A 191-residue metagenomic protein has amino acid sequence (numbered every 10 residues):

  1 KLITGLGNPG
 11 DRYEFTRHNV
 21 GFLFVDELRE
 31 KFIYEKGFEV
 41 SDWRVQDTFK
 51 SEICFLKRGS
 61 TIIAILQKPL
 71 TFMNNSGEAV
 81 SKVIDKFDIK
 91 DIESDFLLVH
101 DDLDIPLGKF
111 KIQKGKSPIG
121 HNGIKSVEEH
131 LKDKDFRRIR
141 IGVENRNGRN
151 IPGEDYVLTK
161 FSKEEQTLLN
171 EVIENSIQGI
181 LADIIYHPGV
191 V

Functional and structural regions predicted by a protein language model:
K1-G115, K125, E129-R140, R146-P152 (+2 more regions): Nucleotide and nucleotide-moiety/phosphate-recognizing core
P118: Phosphate- and other anionic-substrate recognition elements at nucleic-acid/protein interfaces
